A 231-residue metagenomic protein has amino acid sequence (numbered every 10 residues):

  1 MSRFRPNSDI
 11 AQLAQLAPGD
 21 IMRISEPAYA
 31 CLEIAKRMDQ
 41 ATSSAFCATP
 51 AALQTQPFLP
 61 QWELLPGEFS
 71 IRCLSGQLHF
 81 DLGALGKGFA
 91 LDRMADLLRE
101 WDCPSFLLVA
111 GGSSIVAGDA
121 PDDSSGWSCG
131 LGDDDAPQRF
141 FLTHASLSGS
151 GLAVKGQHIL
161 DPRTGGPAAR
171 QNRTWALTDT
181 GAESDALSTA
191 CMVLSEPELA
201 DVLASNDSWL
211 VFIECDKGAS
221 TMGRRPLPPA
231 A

Functional and structural regions predicted by a protein language model:
M1-A231: Mature catalytic core of soluble alpha/beta enzymes
